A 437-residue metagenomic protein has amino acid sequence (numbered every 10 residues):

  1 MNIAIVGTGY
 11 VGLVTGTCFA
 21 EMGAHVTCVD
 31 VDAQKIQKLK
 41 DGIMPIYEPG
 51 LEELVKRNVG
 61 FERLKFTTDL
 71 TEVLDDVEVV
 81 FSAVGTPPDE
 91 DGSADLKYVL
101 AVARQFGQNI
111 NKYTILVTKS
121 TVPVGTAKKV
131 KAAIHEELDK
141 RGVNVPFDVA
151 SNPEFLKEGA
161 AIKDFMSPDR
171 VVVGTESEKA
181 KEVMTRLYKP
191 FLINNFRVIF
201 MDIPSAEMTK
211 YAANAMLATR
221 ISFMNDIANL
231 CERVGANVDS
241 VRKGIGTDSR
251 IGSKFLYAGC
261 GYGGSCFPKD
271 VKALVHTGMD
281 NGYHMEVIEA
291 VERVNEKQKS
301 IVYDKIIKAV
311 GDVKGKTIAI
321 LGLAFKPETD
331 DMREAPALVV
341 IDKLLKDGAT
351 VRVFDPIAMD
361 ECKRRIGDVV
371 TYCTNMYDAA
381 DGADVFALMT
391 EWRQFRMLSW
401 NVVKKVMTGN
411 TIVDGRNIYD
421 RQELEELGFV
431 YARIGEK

Functional and structural regions predicted by a protein language model:
M1-K437: Structural/interface elements that position substrates and couple domains in central-metabolism enzymes
